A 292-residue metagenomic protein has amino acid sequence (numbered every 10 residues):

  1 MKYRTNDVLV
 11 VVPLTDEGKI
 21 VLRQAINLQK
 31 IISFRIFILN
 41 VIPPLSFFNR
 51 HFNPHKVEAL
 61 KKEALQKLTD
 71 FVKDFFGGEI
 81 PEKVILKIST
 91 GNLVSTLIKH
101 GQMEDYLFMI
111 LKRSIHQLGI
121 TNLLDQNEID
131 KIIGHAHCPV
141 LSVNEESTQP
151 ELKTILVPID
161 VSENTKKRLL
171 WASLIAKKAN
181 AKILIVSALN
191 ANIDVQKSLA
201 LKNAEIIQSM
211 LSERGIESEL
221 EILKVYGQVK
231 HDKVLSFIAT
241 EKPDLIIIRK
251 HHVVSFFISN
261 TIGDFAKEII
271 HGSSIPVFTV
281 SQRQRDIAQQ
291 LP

Functional and structural regions predicted by a protein language model:
M1-H55, T154-L199, N203-L220, P243 (+2 more regions): Small/aliphatic-rich secondary-structure junction motif
F37-L39, I85-S89, L141, L184-V186 (+2 more regions): General small-molecule cofactor/ligand-binding pocket signal
H55-K67: A short acidic, glycine-rich active-site loop that binds or catalyzes chemistry on phosphate/adenosine moieties
G77-I85, R214-E221: A short helix-to-beta-strand connector/capping loop
L86-L97, L223-K233: Charged docking surfaces used in two-component/phosphorelay signaling
H100-Y106, F237-P243: Glycine-rich phosphate-binding loop signature in dinucleotide/nucleotide-binding domains
I110-K131, I248-G272, R283-A288: Glycine-rich, Arg-bearing micro-motifs that act as flexible, cationic patches
I129-S147: Short, structured interface segments
